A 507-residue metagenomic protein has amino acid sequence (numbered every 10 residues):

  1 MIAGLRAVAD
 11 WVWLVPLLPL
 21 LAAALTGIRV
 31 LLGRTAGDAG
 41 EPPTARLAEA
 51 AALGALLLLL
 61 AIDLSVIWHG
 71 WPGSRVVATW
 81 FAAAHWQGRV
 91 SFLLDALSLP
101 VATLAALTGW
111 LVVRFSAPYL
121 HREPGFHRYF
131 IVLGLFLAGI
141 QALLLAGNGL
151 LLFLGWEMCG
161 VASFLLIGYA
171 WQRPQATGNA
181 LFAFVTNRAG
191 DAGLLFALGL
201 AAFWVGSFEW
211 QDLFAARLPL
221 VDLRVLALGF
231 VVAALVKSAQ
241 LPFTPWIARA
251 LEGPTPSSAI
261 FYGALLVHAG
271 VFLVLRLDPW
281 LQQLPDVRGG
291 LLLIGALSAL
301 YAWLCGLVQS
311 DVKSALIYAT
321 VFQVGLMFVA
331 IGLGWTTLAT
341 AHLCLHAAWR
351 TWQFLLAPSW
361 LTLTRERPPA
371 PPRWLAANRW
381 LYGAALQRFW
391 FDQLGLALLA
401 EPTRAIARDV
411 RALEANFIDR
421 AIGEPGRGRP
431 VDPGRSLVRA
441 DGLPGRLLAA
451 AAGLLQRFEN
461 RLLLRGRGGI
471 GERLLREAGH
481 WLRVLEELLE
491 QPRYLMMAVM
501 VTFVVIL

Functional and structural regions predicted by a protein language model:
M1-E414, I418-A421, P430-G445, A449 (+2 more regions): ...captures the hydrophobic TM-helix bundle architecture rather than a specific catalytic motif, and can also fire on
